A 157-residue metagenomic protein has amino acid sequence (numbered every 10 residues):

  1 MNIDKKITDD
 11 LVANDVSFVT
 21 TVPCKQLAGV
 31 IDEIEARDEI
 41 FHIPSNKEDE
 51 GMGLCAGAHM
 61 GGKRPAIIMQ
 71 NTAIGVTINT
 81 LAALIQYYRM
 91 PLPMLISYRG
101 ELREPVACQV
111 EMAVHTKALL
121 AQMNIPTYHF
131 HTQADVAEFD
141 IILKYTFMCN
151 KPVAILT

Functional and structural regions predicted by a protein language model:
M1-T157: Thiamine diphosphate
